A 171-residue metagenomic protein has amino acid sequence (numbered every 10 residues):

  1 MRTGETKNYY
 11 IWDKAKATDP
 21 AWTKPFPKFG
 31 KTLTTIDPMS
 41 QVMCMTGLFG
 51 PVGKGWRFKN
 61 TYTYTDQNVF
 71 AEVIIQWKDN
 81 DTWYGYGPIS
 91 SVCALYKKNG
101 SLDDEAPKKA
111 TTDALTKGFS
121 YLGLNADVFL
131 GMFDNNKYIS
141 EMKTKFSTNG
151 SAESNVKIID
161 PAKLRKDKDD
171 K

Functional and structural regions predicted by a protein language model:
M1-P38: N-terminal, Lys/Arg- and Ser/Thr-rich interaction peptides
M1-T6, I139-K171: Interfaces that engage single-stranded nucleic acids at replication/repair/recombination sites
T6-A15, T23, M45, N136 (+2 more regions): Intrinsically disordered, low-complexity regions
F29, I36-K145: Positively charged, aromatic-enriched nucleic acid-contacting surfaces
